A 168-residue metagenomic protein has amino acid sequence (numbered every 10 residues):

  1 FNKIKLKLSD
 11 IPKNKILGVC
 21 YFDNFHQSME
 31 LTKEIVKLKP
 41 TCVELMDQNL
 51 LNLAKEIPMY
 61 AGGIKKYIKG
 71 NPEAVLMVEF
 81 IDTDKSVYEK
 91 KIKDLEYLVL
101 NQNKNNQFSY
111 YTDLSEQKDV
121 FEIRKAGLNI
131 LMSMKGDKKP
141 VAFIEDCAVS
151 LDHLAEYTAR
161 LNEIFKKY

Functional and structural regions predicted by a protein language model:
F1-Y168: Noncatalytic alpha-helical scaffold of FAD-dependent oxidoreductases
